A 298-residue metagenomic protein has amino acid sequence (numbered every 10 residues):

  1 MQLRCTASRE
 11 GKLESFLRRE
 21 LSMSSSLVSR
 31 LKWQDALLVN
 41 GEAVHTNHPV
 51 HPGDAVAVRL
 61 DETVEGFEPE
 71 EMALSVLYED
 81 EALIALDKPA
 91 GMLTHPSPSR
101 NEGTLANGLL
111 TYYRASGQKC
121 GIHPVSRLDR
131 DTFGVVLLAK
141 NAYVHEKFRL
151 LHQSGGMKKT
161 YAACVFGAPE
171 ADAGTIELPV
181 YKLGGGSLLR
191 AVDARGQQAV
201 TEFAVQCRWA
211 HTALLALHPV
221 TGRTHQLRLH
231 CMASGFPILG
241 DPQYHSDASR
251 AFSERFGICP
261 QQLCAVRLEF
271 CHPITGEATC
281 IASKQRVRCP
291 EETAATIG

Functional and structural regions predicted by a protein language model:
M1-G184, P290: RNA pseudouridine synthases
M1-R30, Q197-V200, V205-T212, V220 (+1 more regions): Pseudouridine synthases involved in rRNA/tRNA modification
G41-A43, A210-L217: Short histidine-centered loop motifs in beta-beta connectors
H45-P49, A216, P260: Short, surface-exposed secondary-structure edge patches
M72-A73, S187-D193, F252-G257: Short, P/G- and charge-enriched loop/turn segments at secondary-structure junctions
L77-Y78, D129, Y181, A204-C207 (+2 more regions): Well-ordered beta-strand positions
I84, Y161, A213-L215, V266: Short beta-strand micro-motifs in enzyme catalytic cores
